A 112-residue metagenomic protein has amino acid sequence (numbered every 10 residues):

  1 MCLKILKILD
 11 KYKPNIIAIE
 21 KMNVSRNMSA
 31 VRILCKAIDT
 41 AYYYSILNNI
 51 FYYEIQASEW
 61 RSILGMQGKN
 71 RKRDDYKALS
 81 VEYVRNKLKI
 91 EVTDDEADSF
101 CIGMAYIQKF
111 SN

Functional and structural regions predicted by a protein language model:
M1-N112: Phosphate- and other anionic-substrate recognition elements at nucleic-acid/protein interfaces
